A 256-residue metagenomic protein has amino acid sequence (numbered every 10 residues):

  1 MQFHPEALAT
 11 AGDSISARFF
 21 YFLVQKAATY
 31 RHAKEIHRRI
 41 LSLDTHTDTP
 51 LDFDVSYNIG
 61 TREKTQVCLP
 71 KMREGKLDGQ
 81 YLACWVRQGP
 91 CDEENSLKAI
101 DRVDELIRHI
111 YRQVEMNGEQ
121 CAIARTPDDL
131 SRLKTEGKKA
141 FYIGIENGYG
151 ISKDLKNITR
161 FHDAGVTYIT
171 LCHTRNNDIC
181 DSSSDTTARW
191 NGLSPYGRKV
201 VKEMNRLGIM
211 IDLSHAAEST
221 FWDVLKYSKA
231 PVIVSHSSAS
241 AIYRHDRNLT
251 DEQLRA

Functional and structural regions predicted by a protein language model:
M1-E6, S42-T49, A216, V234-S237: Histidine-centered catalytic micro-motifs
M1-R31: Amide-donor transfer/coupling interface in amidating biosynthetic enzymes
T10, W85, T174, A216 (+1 more regions): Short, ordered loop/turn segments at secondary-structure junctions
A27-N191, R244-R255: N-terminal hydrophobic targeting/anchoring segments and the immediately downstream early-domain regions of hydrolases
K153-D163, D185-I233, D246-A256: Histidine/acidic residue-rich metal-binding segments in metalloenzymes
E218-S219, A239-A241: Short, catalytically relevant binding-site loops at active-site mouths
